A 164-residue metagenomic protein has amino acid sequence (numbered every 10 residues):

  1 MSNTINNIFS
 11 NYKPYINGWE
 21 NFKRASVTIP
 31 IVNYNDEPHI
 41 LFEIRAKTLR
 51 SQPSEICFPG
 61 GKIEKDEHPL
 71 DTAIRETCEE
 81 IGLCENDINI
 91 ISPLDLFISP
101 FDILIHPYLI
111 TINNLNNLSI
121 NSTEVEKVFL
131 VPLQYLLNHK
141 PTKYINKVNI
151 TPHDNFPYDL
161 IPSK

Functional and structural regions predicted by a protein language model:
M1-C57, G61-N116, V125, Q134 (+2 more regions): N-terminal leader/linker segments that precede catalytic domains of diphosphate-processing enzymes
S122-V125, F129: Phosphate/pyrophosphate-binding betaalpha-module
H139: Residues that scaffold the ATP/ADP-binding catalytic core of kinase and kinase-like folds
T142: Anionic-ligand binding region
